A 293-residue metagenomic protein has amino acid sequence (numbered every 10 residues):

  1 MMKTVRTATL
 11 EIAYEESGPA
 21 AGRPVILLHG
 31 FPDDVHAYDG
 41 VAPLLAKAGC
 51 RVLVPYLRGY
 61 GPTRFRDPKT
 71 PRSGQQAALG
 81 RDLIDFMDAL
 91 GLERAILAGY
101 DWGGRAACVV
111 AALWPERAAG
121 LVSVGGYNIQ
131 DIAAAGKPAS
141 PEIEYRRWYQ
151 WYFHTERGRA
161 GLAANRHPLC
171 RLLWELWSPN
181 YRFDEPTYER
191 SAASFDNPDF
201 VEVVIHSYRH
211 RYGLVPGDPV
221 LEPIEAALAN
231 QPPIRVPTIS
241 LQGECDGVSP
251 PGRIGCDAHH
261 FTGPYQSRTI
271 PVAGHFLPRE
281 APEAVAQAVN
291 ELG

Functional and structural regions predicted by a protein language model:
T7-E16: A short loop-to-beta-strand scaffold at the N-terminal edge of the catalytic core in hydrolase folds
E11-I12, P24, Y60-R94, A98 (+1 more regions): Flexible "cap/lid" subdomain of the alpha/beta-hydrolase fold that forms the substrate-access gate
E15-F65: Conserved HGGG/HGGXW glycine-rich cap/lid loop of the alpha/beta-hydrolase fold
P19-A20, L90-E93, L292: Glycine-rich phosphate-binding loop signature in dinucleotide/nucleotide-binding domains
G30, P250, E280-A281: Active-site helix-initiating loop/hinge in glycosyltransferases
V41, V110, A288-L292: Hydrophobic residues on the short alpha-helix immediately C-terminal to a glycine-rich phosphate/catalytic loop
Y56, T269-P271: Residue-level recognition of beta-strand->loop/alpha-helix junctions
A273-A281: Catalytic histidine-centered segment of alpha/beta-hydrolase-like enzymes
